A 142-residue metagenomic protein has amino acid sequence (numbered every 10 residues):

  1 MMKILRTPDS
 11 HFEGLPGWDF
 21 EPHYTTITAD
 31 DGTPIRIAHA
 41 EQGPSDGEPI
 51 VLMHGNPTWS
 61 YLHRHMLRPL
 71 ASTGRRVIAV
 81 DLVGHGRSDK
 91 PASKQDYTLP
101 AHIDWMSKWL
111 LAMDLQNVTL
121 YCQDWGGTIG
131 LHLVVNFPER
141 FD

Functional and structural regions predicted by a protein language model:
M1-I50, S72-R75, L115-Q116: Alpha/beta-hydrolase fold catalytic core
T28-T33, A38-P44, S72, L82-C122: Active-site loop/oxyanion-hole signature of alpha/beta-hydrolase fold enzymes
P44-G47, G55-T58, D124: Active-site glycine-rich loops that stabilize anionic/oxyanionic intermediates across multiple enzyme folds
L52-G55, A79: Structural cue for short, hydrophobic secondary-structure segments
N56-L67: The serine-hydrolase catalytic nucleophile loop
T58-W59, H85-S88, T128: Active-site loop signature of alpha/beta-hydrolase-fold enzymes
Q116-D142: Conserved hydrolase catalytic core segment
